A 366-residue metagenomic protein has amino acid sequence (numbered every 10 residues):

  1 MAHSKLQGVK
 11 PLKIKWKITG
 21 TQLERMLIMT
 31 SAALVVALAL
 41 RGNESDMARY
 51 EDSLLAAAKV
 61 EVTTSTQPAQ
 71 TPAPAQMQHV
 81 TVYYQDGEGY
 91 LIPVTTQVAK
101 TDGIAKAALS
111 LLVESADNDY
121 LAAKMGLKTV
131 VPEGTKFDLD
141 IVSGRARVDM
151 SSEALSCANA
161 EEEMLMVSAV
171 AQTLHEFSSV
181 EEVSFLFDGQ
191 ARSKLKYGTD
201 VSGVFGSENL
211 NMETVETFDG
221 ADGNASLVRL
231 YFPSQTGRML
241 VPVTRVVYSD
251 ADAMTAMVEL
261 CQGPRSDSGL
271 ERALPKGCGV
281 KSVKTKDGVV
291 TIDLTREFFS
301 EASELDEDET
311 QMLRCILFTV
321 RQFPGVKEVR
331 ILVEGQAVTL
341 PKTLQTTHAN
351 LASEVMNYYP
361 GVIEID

Functional and structural regions predicted by a protein language model:
A2-D366: Bimodal "functional hotspot" detector
